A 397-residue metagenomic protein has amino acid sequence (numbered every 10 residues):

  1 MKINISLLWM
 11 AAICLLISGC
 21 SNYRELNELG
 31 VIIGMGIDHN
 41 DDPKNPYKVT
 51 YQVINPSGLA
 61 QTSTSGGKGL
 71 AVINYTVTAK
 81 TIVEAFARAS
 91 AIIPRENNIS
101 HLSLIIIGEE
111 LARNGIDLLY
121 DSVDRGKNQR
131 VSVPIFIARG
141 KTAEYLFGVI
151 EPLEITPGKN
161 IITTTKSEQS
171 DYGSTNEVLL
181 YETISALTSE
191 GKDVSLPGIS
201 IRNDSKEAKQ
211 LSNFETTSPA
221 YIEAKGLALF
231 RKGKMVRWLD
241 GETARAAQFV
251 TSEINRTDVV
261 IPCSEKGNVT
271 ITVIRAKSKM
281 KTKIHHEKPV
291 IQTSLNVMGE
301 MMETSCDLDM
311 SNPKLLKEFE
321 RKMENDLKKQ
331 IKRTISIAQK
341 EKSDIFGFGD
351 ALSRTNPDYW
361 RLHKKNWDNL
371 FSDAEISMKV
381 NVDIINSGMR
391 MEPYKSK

Functional and structural regions predicted by a protein language model:
K2-W9, C14-K397: Membrane-proximal alpha-helical signals and transmembrane carboxylates
